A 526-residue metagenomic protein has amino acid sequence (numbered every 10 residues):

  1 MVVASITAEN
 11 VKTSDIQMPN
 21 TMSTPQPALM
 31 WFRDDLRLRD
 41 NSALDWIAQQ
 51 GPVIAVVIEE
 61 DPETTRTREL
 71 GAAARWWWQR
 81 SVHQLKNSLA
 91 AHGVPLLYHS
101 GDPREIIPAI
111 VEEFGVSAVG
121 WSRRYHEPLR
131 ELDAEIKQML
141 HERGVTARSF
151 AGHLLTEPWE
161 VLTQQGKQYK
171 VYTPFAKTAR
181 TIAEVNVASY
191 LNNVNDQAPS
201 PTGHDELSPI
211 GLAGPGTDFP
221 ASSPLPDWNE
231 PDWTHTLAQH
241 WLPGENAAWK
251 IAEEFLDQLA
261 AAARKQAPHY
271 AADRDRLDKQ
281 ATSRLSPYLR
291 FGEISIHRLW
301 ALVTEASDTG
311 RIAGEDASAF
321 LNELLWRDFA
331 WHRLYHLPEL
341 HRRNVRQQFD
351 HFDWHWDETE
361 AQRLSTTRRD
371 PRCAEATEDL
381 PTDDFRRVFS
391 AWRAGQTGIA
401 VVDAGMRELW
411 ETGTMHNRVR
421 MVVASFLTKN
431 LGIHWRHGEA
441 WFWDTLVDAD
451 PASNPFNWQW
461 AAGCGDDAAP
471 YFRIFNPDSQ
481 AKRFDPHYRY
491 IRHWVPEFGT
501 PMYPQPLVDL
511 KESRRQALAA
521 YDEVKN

Functional and structural regions predicted by a protein language model:
M1-I6, I16-V187, L191-V194, R311 (+3 more regions): Trp/Phe/Arg-rich N-terminal binding region typifying the photolyase-homology
A43, I251, R284-L285, L299-L302 (+5 more regions): Short, hydrophobic/aromatic alpha-helical segments in well-folded domains
A74-W77, P103-I106, P128, Q164 (+12 more regions): Secondary-structure capping and boundary motifs in well-ordered enzyme cores
V145, G166-W356, S365-R372, Q480-N526: Glycine/tryptophan-enriched, flexible segments
W331, H336, E360-Q362, D379 (+1 more regions): C-terminal substrate/ligand-recognition segments
H341, Q347-F352, V419-C464: Active/binding-pocket-proximal capping segment
W441-W494: Conserved, well-ordered active-site substructure
